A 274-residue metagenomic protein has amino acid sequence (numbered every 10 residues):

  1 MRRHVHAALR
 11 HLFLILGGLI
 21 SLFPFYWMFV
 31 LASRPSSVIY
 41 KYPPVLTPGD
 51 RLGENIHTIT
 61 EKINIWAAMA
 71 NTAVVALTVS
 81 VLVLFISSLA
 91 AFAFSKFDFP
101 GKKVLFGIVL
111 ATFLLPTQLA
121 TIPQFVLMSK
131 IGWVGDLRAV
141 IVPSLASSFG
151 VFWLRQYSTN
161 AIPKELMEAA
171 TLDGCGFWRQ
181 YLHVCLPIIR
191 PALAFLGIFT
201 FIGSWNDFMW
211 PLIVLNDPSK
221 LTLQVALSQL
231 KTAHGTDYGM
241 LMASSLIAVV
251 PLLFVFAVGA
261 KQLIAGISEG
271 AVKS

Functional and structural regions predicted by a protein language model:
R3-S274: A structural signal for multi-pass alpha-helical bundles of membrane permease subunits that mediate small-molecule
